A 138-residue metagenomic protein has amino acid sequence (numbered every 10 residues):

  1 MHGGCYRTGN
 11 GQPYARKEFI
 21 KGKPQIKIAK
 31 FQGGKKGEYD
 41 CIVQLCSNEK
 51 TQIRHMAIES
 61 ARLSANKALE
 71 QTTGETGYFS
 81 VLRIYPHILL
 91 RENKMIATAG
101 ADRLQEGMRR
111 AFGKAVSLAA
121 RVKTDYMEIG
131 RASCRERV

Functional and structural regions predicted by a protein language model:
M1-R137: Ribosome-associated RNA-binding proteins
